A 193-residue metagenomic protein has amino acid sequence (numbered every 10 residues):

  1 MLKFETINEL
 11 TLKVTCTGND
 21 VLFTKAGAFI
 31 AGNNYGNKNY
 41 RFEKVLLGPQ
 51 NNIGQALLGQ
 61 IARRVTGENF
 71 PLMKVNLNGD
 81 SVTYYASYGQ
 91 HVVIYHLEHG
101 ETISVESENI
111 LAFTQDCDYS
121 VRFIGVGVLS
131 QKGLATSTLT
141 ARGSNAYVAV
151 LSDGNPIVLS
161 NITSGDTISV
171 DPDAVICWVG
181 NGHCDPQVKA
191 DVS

Functional and structural regions predicted by a protein language model:
M1-S193: Phosphate/adenylate-binding glycine loop and adjacent helical scaffold
